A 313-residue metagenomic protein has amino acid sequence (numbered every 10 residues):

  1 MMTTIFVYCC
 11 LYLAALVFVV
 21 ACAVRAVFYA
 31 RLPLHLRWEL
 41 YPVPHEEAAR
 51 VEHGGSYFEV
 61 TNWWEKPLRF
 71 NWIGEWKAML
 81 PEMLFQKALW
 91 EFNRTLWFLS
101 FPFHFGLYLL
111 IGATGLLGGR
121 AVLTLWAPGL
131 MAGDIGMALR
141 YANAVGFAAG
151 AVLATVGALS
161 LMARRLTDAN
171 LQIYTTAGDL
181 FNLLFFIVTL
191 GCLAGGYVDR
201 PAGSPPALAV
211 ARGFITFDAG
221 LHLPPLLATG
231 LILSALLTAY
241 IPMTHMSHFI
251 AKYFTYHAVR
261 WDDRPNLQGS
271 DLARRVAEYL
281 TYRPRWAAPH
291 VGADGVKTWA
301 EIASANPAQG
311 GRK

Functional and structural regions predicted by a protein language model:
M1-V43, V210-L233: Long, highly hydrophobic alpha-helical transmembrane signal-anchor segments
T4, C9-A23, E52, F58 (+3 more regions): Membrane-proximal intrinsically disordered regions of secretory-pathway and membrane-system proteins
C10-L13, W63-P67, L237: Generic amphipathic alpha-helical segments used as scaffolds and interaction surfaces in large, multi-domain proteins
A26-P81, D263, L267-S270: Membrane-interface amphipathic/juxtamembrane segments adjacent to transmembrane helices
M83-T229, L233-R264, R274-R283, A287-K313: Long, contiguous internal "core" modules enriched in hydrophobic/ aromatic residues
